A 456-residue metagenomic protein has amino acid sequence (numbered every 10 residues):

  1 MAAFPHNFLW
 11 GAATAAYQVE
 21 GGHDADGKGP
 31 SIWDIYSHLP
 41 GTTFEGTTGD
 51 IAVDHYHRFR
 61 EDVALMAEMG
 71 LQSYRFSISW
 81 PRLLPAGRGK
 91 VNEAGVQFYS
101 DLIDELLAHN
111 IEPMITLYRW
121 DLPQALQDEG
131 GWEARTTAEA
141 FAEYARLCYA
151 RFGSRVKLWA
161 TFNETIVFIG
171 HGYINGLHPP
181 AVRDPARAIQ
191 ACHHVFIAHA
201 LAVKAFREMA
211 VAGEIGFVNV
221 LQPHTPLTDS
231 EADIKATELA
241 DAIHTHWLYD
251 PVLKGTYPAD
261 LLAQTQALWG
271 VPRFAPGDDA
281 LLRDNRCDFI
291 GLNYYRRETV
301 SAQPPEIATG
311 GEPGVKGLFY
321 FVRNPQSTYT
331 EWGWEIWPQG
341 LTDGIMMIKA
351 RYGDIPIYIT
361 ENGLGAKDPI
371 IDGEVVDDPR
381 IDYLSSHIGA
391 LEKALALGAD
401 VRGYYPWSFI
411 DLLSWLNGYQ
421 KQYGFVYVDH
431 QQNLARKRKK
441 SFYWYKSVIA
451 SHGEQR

Functional and structural regions predicted by a protein language model:
M1-T43, A67, A86-R88, V96-R456: Active-site region of glycoside hydrolase catalytic domains
N7-L9, V53-Y56, S73: A common structural microfeature
F44-R58, R135: Active-site mouth loops of central-metabolism enzymes
H55-A64, P85, G95: Internal amphipathic alpha-helical repeat/solenoid segments
R58-S79, N285-F289: Catalytic domains of carbohydrate-active enzymes, especially glycoside hydrolases
I78-V91: Glycine-rich, proline-tolerant flexible connector loops at the mouths of alpha/beta enzymes
